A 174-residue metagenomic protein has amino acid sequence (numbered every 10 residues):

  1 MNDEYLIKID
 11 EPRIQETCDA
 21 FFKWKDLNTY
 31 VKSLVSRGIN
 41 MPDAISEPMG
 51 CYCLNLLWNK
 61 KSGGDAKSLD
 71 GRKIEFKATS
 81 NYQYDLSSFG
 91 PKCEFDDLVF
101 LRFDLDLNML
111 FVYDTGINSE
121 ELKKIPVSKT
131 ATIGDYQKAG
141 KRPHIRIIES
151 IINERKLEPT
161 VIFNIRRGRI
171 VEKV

Functional and structural regions predicted by a protein language model:
M1-R72, F76-V174: Nucleic-acid endonuclease domains
